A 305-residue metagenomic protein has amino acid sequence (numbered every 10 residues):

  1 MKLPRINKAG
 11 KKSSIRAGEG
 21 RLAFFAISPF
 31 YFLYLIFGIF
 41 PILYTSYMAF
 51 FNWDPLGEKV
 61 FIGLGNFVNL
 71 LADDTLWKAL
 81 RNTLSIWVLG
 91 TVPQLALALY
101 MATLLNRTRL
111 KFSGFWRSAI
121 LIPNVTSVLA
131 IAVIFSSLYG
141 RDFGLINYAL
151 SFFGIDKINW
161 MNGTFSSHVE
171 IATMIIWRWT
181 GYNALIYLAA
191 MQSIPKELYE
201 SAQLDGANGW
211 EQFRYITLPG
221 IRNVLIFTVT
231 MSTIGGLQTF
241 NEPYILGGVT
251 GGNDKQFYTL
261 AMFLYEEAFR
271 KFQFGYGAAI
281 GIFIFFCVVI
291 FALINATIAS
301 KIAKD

Functional and structural regions predicted by a protein language model:
M1-A17: Short, Lys/Arg-rich, polar N-terminal cytosolic tail immediately upstream of the first transmembrane signal-anchor
I15, E19-D305: A structural signal for multi-pass alpha-helical bundles of membrane permease subunits that mediate small-molecule
